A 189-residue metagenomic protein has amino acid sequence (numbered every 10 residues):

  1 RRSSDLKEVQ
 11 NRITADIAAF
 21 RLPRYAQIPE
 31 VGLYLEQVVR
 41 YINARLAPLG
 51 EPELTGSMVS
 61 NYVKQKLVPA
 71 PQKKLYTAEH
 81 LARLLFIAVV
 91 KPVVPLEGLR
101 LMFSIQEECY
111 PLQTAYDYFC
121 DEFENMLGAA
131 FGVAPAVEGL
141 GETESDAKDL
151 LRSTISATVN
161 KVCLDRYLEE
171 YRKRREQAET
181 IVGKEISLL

Functional and structural regions predicted by a protein language model:
S4-E107: Basic helix-turn-helix/winged-helix DNA-binding cores and closely related short helical interaction motifs
M102-I105, C109-L189: Intrinsically disordered, low-complexity, charge-dense segments enriched in Lys/Arg and Glu/Asp interspersed
